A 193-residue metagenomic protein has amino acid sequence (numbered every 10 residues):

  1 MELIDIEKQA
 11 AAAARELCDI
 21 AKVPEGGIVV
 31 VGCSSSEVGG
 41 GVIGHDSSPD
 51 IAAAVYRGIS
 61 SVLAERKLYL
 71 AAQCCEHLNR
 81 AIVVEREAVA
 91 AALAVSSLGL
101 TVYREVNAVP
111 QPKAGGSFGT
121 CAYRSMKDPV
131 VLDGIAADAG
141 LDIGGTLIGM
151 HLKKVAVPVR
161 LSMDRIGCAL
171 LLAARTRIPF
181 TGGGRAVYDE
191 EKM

Functional and structural regions predicted by a protein language model:
M1-V29, H45, P49-V62: N-terminal glycine-/serine-/threonine-rich phosphate-binding loop
R15, D19-K22, S60-L68, Y123-V131 (+1 more regions): Generic secondary-structure signature for well-ordered alpha-helical cores
D19-I20, S60, P110, V155-S162: A generic local secondary-structure boundary/capping motif
G27-G32, L70-A71: Short glycine-rich phosphate-binding loop at a beta-alpha junction
G32-G44, E76-E85: Short, charge-patterned binding micro-sites
G39, D50, Y56-G58, A64-Y69 (+1 more regions): Catalytic or ion-translocation cores adjacent to nucleophile or general acid/base/metal-coordination motifs in diverse
R66-A136, G144: Ligand-binding beta-strand-loop-alpha-helix segment within the catalytic cores of soluble metabolic enzymes
T120, R124-M193: Glycine-rich, aromatic-bearing surface loops/beta-hairpins
